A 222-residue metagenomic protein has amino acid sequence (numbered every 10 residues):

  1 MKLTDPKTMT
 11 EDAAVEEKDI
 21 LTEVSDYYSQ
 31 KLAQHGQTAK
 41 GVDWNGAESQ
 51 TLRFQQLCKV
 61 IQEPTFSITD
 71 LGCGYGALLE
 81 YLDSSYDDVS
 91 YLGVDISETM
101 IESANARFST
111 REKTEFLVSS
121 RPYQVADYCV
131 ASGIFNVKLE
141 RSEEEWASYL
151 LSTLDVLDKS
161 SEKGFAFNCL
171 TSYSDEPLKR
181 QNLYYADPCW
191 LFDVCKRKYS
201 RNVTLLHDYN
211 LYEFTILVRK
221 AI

Functional and structural regions predicted by a protein language model:
M1-T38: N-terminal, positively charged/glycine-rich alpha-helical extensions of SAM-dependent methyltransferases
A47-P64: Conserved alpha-helix/loop element of class I SAM-dependent methyltransferases that forms part of the SAM/SAH-binding
T65-G74: Conserved class I S-adenosyl-L-methionine
Y75-Y86: Conserved SAM-binding loop of SAM-dependent methyltransferases across substrates and taxa, primarily the Class I
S97: Conserved SAM/SAH-binding beta-strand->alpha-helix loop
A104-N105: Conserved SAM-binding loop
T110-R121: Conserved SAM-binding strand-loop segment of SAM-dependent methyltransferases
S161-C169: Conserved beta-strand signature within the Rossmann-like core of class I S-adenosyl-L-methionine
